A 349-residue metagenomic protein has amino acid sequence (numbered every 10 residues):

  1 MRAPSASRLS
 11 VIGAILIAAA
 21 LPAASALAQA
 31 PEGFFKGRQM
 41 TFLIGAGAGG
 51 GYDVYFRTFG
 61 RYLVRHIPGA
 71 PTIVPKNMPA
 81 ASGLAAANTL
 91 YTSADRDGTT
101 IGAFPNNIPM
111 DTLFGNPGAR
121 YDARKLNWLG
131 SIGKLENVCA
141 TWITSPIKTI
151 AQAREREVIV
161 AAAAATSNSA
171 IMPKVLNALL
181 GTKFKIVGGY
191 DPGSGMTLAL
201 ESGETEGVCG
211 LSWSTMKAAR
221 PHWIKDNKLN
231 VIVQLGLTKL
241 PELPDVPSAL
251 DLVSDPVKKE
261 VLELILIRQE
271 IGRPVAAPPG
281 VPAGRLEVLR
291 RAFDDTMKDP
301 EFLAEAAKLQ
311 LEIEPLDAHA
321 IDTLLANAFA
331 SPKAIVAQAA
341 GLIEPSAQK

Functional and structural regions predicted by a protein language model:
M1-G13: Bacterial N-terminal signal peptides that target proteins for export
S10, P79-A81, Q310-E312: Short, internal active-site loops enriched in acidic
S10-P22: Bacterial N-terminal signal peptides
A24-A28: Sec/Tat signal peptide C-region and signal peptidase I cleavage site
Q29-G272, G341-Q348: Conserved hydrophobic/amphipathic secondary-structure segments that form or flank ligand- or partner-binding grooves
K36-R38, K225-K228, L252-S254, E260 (+2 more regions): An extracytoplasmic/periplasmic, membrane-proximal ligand-sensing/linker region
G47-A48, P278-A283: Structural beta->alpha junctions
G272-P278: A short beta-strand structural signal in non-transmembrane regions
